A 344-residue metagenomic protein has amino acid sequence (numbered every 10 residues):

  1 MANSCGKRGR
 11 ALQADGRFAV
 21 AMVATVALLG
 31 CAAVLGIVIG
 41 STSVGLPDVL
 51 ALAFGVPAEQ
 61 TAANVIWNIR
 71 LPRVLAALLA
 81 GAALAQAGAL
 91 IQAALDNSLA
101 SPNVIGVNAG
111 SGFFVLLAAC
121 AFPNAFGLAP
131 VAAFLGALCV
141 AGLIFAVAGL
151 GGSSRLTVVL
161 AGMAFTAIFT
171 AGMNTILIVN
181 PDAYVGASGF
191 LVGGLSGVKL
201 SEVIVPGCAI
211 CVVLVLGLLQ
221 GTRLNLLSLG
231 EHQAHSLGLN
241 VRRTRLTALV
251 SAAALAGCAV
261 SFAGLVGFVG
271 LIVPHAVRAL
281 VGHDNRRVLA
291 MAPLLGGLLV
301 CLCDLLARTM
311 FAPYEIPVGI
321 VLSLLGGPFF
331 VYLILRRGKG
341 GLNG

Functional and structural regions predicted by a protein language model:
A2-G344: Alpha-helical transmembrane segments in inner-membrane proteins
